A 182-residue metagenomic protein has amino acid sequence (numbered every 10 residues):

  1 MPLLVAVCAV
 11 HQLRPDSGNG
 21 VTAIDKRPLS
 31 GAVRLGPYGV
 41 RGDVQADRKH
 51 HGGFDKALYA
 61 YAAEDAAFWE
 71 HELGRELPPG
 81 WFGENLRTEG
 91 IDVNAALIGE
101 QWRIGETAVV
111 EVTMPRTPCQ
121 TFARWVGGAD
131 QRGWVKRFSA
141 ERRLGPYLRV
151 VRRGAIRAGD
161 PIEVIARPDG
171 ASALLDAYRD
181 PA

Functional and structural regions predicted by a protein language model:
M1-A123, R167-A182: Electropositive, beta-rich accessory/interaction domains or terminal extensions that provide binding surfaces
L13-P15, A140, R149: Short, flexible coil/turn micro-motifs enriched in small/turn-prone residues
R75-E84, G128-R143: Short, basic/aromatic beta-hairpin or loop at an interaction surface
T88-G90, R142-R152: Short alpha-helix capping/helix-loop boundary micro-motifs
G99, R153, R157-G159: Loop/turn positions that initiate beta-strands
V112, L148-R149, A158: Short beta-strand His + acidic residue motifs that chelate non-heme Fe in jelly-roll/DSBH and cupin folds
C119, R132, L144-G145, G159: Hydrophobic, well-ordered secondary-structure segments
